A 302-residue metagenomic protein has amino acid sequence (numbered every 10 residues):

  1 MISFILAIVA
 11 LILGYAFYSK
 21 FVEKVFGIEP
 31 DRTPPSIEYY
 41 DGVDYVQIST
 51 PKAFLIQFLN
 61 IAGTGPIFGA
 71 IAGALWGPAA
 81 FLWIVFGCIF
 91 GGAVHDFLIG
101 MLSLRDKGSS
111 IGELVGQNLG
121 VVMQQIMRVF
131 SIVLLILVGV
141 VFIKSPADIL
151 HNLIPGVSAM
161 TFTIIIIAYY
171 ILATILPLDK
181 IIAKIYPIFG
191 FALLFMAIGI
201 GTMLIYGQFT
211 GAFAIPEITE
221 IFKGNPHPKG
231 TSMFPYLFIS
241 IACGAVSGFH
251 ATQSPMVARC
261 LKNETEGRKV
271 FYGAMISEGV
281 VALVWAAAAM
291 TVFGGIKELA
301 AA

Functional and structural regions predicted by a protein language model:
I2-S19, G73-S103, G112, M123: Extracellular loop-to-transmembrane helix junctions
A10-I67, N263-E266: Membrane-interface "cap" regions at the ends of multi-pass membrane proteins
A10-L11, G91-K107, I111-P177, A242-V246: Helix-loop-helix module between adjacent transmembrane segments
P66, I111, L176-G190, F249-W285 (+1 more regions): Hydrophobic, small-residue-rich membrane helices and short re-entrant helix-turn-helix hairpins that build
G73-A79, L104-S110, Q117-V122, V257-R268: Juxtamembrane helix-boundary/capping and inter-helix hinge elements in multi-pass membrane proteins
N118-L119, Q125-I126, I188-M203, M275-W285: Small-residue-rich segments of transmembrane alpha-helices in multi-pass membrane proteins, especially helix faces
G139, I143, A147-I164, A173-T174 (+2 more regions): Hydrophobic alpha-helical segments and their helix-loop junctions in multi-pass secondary transporters
I205-E217, A274-A302: Extracellular/periplasmic helix-exit of transmembrane alpha-helices
